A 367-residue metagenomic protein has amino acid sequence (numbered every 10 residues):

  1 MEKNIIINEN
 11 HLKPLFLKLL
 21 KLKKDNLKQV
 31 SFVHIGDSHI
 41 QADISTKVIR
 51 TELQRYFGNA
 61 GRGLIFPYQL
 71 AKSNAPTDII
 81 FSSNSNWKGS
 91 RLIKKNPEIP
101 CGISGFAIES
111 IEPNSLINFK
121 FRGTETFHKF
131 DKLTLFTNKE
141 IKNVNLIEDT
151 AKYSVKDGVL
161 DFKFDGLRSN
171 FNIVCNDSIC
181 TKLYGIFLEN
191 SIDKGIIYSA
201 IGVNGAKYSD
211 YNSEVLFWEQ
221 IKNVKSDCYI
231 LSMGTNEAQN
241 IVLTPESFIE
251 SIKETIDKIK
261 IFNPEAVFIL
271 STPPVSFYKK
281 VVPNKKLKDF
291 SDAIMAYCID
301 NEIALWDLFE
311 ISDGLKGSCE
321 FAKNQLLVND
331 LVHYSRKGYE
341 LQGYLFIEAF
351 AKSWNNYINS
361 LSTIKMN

Functional and structural regions predicted by a protein language model:
M1-H34, S104: Membrane/wall-proximal cationic-aromatic binding patches
K18-K21, E52, F121-R122, E219-Q220 (+2 more regions): A generic secondary-structure signal
K28-H34, Q41, S45, D193-D300 (+2 more regions): Conserved, compact domain cores that house catalytic/ligand-binding motifs in diverse enzymes and effector modules
H34-G36, G61, F66, S271: Active-site neighborhood of phospho(di)ester-bond hydrolases with catalytic His/Asp-centered motifs
Q41-I147, S154-E250, H333: Conserved SGNH/GDSL esterase-like catalytic core that processes O-acyl groups on lipids and polysaccharides
V275-N367: Catalytic His-Asp segment of secreted/periplasmic serine-dependent ester chemistry enzymes
